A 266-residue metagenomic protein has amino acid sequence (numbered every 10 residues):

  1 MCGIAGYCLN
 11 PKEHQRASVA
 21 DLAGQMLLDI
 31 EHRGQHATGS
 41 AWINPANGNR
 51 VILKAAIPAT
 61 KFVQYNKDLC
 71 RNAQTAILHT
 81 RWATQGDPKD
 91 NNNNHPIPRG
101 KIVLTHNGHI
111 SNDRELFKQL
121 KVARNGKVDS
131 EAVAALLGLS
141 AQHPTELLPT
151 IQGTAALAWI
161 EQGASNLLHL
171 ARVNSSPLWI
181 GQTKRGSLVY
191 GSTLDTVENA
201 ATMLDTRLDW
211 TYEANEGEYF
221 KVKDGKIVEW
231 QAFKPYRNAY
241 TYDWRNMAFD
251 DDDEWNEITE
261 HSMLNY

Functional and structural regions predicted by a protein language model:
M1-Y266: Conserved short alpha-helical segments that host acidic/polar catalytic motifs at enzyme active sites
